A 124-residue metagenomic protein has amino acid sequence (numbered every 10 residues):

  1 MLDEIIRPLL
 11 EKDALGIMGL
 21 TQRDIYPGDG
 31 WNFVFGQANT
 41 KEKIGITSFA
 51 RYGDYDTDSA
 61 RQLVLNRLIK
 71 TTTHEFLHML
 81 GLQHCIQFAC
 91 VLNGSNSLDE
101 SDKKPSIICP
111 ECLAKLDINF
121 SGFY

Functional and structural regions predicted by a protein language model:
M1-T72, M79, Q83: Metzincin-family zinc-dependent endopeptidase catalytic domain
Y55, A60-Y124: The catalytic-center signature of Zn2+-dependent metalloproteases
